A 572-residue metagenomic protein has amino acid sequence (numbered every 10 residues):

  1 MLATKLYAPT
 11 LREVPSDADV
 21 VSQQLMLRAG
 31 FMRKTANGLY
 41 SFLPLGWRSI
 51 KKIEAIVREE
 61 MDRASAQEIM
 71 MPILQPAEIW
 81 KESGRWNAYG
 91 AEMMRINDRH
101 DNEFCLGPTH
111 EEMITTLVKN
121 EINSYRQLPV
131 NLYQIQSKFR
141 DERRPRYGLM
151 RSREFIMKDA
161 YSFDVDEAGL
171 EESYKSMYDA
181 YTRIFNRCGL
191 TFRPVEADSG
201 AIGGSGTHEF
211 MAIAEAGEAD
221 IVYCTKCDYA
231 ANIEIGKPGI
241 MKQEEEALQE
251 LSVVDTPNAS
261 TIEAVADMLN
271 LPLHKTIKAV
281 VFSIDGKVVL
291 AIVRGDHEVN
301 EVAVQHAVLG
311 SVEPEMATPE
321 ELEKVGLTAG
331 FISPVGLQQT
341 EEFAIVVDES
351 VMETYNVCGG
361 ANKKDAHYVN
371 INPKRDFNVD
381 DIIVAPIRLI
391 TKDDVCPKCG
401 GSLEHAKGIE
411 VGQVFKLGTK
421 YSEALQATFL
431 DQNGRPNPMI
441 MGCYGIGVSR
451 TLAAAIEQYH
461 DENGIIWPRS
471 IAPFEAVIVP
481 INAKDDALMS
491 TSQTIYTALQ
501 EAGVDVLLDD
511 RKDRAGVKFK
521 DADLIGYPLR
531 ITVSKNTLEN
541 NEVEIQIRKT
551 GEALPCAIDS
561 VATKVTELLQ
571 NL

Functional and structural regions predicted by a protein language model:
M1-D98, H110, Y161-G200, H297: TRNA-binding/sensing appendages of the translation machinery
M1-R28, I114-P145, T256-S260, Q458-E462: Charged, low-complexity intrinsically disordered tails and linkers
G38-L43, I156-V165, E209, V411 (+1 more regions): Short, hydrophobic beta-strand segments
N87-F104, A212-Y223: Acidic, His- and aromatic-enriched active-site or binding-groove loops in soluble protein domains that engage sugars
E111-T116, R144-K158, A168-G442, V448: Extended, low-hydrophobicity, polar/charged segments
V265, G442-I471, E475: C-terminal, non-catalytic macromolecule-binding modules
G464-K518: Generic long, charged, amphipathic alpha-helical segments
Y496-C556, S560-V561: C-terminal structured "cap/appendage" subdomains that terminate the fold
